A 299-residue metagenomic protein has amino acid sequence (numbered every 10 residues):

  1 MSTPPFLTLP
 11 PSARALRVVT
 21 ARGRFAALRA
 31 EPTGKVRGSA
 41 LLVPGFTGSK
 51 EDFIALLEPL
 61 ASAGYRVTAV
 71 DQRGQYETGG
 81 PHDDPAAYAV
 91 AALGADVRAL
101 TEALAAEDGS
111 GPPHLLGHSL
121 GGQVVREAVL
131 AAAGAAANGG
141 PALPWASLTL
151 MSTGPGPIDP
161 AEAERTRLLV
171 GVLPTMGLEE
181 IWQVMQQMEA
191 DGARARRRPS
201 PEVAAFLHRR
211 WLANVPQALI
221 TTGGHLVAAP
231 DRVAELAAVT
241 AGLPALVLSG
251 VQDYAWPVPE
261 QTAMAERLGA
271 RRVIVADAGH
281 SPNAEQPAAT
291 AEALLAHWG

Functional and structural regions predicted by a protein language model:
M1-A40, S62-Y65, G109, L143-A146 (+2 more regions): Alpha/beta-hydrolase fold catalytic core
L9-P10, A21, S62, A69-L116 (+4 more regions): Active-site loop/oxyanion-hole signature of alpha/beta-hydrolase fold enzymes
A26-G80: Conserved HGGG/HGGXW glycine-rich cap/lid loop of the alpha/beta-hydrolase fold
P44-F46, G117-G122: Conserved alpha/beta-hydrolase "nucleophile elbow" surrounding the catalytic nucleophile
L130, G134, N138-G177: Flexible "cap/lid" loop of the alpha/beta hydrolase fold
I158-E164, L178-T240: Conserved alpha/beta-hydrolase catalytic His-Asp/Glu region
V239-A278, A284: Conserved loop-alpha-helix segment in the C-terminal half of the alpha/beta-hydrolase fold that carries the catalytic
A284-A296: Post-His helix in hydrolase/transferase enzymes
